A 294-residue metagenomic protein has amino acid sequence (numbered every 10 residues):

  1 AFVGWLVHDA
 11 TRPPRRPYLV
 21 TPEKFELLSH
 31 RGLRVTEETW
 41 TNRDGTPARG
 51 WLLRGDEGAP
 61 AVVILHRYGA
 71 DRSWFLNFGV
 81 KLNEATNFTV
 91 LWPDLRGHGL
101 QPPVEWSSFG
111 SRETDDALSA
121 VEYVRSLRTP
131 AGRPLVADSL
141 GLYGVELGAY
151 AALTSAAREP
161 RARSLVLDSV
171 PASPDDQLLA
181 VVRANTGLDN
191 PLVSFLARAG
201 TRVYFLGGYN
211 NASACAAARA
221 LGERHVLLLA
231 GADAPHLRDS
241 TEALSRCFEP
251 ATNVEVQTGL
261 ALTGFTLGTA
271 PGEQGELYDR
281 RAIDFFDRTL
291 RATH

Functional and structural regions predicted by a protein language model:
A1-W40: An N-terminal hydrophobic leader/cap segment in hydrolases
L27, W40, A48-W51, A199-T293: Serine-hydrolase catalytic core
A59-R67: Short beta-strand element of the alpha/beta-hydrolase
Y68-L82: The serine-hydrolase catalytic nucleophile loop
L82-P103: Conserved alpha/beta-hydrolase
S107-P134: Alpha/beta-hydrolase active-site loop
G132-E146: Alpha/beta-hydrolase fold nucleophile elbow
T154-G207: Hydrolase active-site cap/lid region
